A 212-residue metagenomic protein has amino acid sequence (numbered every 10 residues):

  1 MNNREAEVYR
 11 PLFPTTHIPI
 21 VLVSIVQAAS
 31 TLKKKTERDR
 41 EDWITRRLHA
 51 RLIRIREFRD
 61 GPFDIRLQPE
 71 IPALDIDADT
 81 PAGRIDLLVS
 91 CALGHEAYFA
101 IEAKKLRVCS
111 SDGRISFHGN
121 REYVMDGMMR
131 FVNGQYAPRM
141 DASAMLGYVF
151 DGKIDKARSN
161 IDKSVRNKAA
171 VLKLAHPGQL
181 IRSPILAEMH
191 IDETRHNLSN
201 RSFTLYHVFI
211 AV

Functional and structural regions predicted by a protein language model:
M1-T15: Nuclease-adjacent, charged terminal/linker segments that flank catalytic cores
H17-P72: Acidic-basic catalytic patches of nuclease active cores, encompassing PD-(D/E)XK and other metal-cofactor nuclease
F58-R59, A92-H95, Y136-D141: Secondary-structure boundary elements
D64-F99: Active-site metal-binding core of divalent-cation-utilizing nuclease and nuclease-like domains
I65-I71, L87, I101-E102, A144-V149 (+1 more regions): Extended hydrophobic secondary-structure segments that form protein cores and membrane-embedded regions
L87-V89, F99-V108, F131: Conserved catalytic cores of phosphodiester-cleaving nucleases, focusing on short active-site segments
D112-E188: Acidic, metal/cofactor-coordinating or nucleic-acid-engaging core segments within structured domains
L174-V212: Polybasic (Lys/Arg-rich)
